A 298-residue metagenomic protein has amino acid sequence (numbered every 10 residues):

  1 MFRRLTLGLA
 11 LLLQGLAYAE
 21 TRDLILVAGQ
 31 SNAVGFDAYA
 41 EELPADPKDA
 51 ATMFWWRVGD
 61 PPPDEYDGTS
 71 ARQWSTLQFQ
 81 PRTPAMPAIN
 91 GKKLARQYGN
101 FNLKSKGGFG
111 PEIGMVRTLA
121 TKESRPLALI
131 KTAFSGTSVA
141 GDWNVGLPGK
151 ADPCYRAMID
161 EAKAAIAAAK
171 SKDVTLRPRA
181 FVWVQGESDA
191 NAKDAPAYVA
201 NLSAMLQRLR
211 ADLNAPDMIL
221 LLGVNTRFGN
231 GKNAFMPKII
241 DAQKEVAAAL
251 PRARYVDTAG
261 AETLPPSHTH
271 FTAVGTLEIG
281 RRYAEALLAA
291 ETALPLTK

Functional and structural regions predicted by a protein language model:
R4-Q14: Bacterial N-terminal signal peptides
G15-A19: Sec/Tat signal peptide C-region and signal peptidase I cleavage site
E20-K298: Cell-envelope and extracellular/periplasmic
